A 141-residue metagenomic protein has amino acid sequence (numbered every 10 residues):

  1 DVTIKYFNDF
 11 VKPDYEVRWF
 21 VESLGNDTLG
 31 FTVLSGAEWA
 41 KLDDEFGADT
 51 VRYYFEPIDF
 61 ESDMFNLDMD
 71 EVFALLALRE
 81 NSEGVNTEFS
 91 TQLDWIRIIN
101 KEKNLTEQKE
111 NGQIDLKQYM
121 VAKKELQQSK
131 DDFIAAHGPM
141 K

Functional and structural regions predicted by a protein language model:
V2-P139: Acidic, proline/glycine-rich low-complexity IDRs
